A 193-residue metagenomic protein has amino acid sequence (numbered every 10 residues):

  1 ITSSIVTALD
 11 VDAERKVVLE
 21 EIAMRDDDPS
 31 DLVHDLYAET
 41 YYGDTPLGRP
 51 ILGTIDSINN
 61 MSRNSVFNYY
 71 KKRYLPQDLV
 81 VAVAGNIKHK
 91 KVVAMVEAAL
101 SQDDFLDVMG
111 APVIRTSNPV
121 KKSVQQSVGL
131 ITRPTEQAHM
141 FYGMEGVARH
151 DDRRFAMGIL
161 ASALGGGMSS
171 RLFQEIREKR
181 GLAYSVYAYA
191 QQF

Functional and structural regions predicted by a protein language model:
I1-A111, P119, L130, G146-A148 (+2 more regions): Charge-rich, well-structured scaffold segments of protease-associated domains
G110-S170: His/Glu-based metal-binding/catalytic segments typifying zinc-dependent metallopeptidases
